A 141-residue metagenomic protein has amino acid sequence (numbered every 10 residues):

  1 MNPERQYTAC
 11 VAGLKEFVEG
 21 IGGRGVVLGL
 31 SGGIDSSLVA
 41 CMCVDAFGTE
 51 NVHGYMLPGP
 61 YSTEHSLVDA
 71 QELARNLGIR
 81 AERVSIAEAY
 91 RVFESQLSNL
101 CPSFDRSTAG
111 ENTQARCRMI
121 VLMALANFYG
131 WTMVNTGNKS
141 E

Functional and structural regions predicted by a protein language model:
M1-V27, D45: RNA-binding accessory domains that recognize and position tRNA/RNA substrates
Y7, G23, A89-E141: Nucleotide-activated chemistry modules centered on ATP-dependent adenylation/adenylyltransferase
L14, A70, L122: Aromatic/hydrophobic pocket-lining residues that form π-stacking "cages" and hydrophobic walls in ligand
R24-L30, I34-Q71: ATP-dependent adenylation/pyrophosphate-handling site
V27-G29, L38, H53-M56, R80-S85 (+2 more regions): Structured core elements
G33, A74, V134: Residue-level signal for inorganic ion chemistry
N51-M56, E64-R106, A115, S140: A conserved beta-strand->alpha-helix junction
